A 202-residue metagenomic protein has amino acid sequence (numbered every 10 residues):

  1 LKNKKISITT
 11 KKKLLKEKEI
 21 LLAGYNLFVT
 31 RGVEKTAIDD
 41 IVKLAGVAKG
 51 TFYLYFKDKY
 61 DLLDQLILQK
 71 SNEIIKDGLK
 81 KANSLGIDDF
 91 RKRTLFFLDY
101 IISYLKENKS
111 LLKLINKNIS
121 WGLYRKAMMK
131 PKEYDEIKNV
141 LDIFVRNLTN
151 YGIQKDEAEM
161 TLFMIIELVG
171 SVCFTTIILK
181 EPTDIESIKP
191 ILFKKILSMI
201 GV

Functional and structural regions predicted by a protein language model:
L1-L15: N-terminal intrinsically disordered/low-complexity leader segments
K16, K59, K70-I74, F97 (+6 more regions): Hydrophobic/aromatic residues within well-ordered alpha-helical segments
E19, L27-D61, Q65: Helix-turn-helix
F56, L63-E73, D77-G78, I115 (+1 more regions): Alpha-helical DNA-contacting segments of helix-turn-helix folds
Q65, K80-E107, I165: Hydrophobic alpha-helical connector segments
N72, K76, Y124-G152, E159-F163 (+2 more regions): Amphipathic alpha-helical packing segments from all-alpha helical-bundle domains
S103-D142, I178: Short secondary-structure transition hinges
K155-I178, S187-M199: Hydrophobic alpha-helical segments that form the core of small-molecule binding pockets and/or dimer interfaces
